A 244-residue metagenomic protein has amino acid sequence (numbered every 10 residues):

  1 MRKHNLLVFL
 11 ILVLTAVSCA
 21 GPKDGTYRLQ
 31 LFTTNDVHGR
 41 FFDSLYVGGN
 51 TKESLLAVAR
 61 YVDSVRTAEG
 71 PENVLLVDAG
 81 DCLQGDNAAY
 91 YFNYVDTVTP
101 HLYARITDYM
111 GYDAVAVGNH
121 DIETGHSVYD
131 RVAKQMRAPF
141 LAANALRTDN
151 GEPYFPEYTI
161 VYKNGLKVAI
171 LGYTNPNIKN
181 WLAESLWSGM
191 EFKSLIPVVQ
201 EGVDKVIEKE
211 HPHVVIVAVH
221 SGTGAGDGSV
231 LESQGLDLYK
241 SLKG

Functional and structural regions predicted by a protein language model:
M1-L7: Bacterial N-terminal signal peptides that target proteins for export
V8-V13: Hydrophobic helical h-region of N-terminal Sec-dependent signal peptides in bacterial secretory/periplasmic proteins
T15-S18: C-terminal motif of bacterial Sec signal peptides marking the signal peptidase cleavage site
A20-G244: Acidic, metal/ion-coordinating pockets
